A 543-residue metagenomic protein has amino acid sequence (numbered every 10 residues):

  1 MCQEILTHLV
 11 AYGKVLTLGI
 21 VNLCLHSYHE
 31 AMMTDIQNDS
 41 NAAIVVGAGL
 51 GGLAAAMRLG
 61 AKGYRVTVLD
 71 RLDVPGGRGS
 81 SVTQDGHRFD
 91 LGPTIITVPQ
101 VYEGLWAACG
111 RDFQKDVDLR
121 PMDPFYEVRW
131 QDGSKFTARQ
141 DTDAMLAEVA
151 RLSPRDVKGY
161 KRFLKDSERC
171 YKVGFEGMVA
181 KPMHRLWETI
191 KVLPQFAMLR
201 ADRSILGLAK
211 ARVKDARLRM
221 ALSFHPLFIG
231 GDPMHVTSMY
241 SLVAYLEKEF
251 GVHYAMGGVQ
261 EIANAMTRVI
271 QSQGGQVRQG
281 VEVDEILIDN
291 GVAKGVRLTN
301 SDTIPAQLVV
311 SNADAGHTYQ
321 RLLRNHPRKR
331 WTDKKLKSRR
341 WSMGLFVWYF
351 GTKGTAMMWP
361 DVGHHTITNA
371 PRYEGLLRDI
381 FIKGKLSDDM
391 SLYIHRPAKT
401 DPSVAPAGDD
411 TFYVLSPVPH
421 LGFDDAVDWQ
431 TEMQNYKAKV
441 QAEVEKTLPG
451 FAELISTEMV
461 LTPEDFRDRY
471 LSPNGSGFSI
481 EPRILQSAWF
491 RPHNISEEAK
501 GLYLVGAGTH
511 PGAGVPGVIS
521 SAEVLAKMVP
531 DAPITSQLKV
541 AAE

Functional and structural regions predicted by a protein language model:
V15-L16, I20-A43, A61-K62, L485 (+1 more regions): Extreme N-terminal leader/targeting segments of oxidoreductases
I36-K172, P482: N-terminal glycine-rich phosphate/pyrophosphate-binding loop and immediately adjacent elements
Q131-V236: Rossmann-like flavin
D215-I229, D389-H395, G450-P511: A glycine-rich dinucleotide-binding beta-alpha-beta segment and adjacent secondary-structure elements that constitute
L242-A293: Helical element adjacent to the flavin cofactor pocket in flavoenzyme catalytic cores
E282-P406: Mid-domain catalytic core of redox enzymes that form a hydrophobic substrate pocket/lid adjacent to a catalytic redox
K353-F466: C-terminal segments that line or cap access tunnels to active or ligand-binding sites in enzymes and enzyme-associated
T509-V529: A conserved FAD-binding loop/helix module that cradles the flavin
